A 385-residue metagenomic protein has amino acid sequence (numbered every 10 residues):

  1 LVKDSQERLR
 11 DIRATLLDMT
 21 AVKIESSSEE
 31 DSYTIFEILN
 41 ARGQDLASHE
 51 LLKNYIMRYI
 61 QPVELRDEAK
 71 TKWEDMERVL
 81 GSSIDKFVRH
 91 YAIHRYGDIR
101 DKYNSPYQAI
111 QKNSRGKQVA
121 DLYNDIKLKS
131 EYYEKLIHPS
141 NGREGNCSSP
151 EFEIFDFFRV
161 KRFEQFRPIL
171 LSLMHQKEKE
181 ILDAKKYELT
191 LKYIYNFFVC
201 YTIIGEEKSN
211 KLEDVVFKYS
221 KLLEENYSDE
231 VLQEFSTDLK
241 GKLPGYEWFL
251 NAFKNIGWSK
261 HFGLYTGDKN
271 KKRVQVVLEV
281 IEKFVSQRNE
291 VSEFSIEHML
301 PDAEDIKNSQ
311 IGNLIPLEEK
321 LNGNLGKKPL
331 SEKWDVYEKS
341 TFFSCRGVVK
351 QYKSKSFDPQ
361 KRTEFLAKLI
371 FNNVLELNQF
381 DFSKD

Functional and structural regions predicted by a protein language model:
L1-R100, S340-T341, G347-V348, S356-F357 (+1 more regions): Glycine- and hydrophobic-rich flexible loops that cap the catalytic core of alpha/beta enzyme folds
R8-D11, A21-I24, I154-V160, F284-V285 (+1 more regions): Generic recognition of flexible, low-complexity loop/linker segments
T20, E25, H49-K53, M57-K272: A cross-family structural signal marking well-folded subdomains
K23-S28, L39, I56, S114 (+5 more regions): Short, flexible loop/turn elements at secondary-structure junctions
F36, L171-M174, Y187-L191, Y195 (+4 more regions): Generic hydrophobic alpha-helical scaffold/packing signal
A41-R66, D98, K186-G205, D305-K353: C-terminal, active-site-flanking charged/polar segments
I181-K192, N196-V199, I203, K221 (+2 more regions): C-terminal, well-folded lobe of enzymatic/effector domains
E225-Y352, R362-I370: Betabetaalpha-Me/HNH-type nuclease active-site subdomain
